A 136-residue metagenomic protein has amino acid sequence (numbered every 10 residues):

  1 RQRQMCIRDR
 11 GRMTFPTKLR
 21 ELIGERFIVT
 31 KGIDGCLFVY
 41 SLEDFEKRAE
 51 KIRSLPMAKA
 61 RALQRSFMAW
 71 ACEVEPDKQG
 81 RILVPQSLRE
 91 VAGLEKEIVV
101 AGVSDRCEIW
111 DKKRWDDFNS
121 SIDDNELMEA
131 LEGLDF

Functional and structural regions predicted by a protein language model:
Q2-C6: Short, small-residue-biased leader/transition segments that mark boundaries at the very start of proteins
G11-F15, V39, G80-V84, C107-I109: Short, structured motif recognition centered on aromatic/hydrophobic residues
R12-P56: Acidic (E/D-rich), amphipathic helical modules within compact regulatory domains
L22, S87-G93: Short active-site loop/helix that positions an aromatic residue
E25-L37, G93-W110, L127: A short beta-strand-loop micro-motif that forms or neighbors metal/cofactor- and ligand-binding patches at active-site
S54-I82, Q86-L88: Short, solvent-exposed interaction modules
K113-F136: Short, Lys/Arg-rich amphipathic alpha-helical interaction segments that bind nucleic acids or acidic protein surfaces
